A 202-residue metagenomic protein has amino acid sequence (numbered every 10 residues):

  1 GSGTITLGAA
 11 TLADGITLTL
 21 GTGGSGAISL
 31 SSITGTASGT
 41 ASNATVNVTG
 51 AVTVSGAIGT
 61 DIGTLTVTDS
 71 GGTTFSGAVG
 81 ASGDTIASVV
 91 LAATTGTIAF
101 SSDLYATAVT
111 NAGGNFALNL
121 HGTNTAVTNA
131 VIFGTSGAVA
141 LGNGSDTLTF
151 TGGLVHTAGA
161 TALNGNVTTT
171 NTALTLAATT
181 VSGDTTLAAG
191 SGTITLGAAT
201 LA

Functional and structural regions predicted by a protein language model:
G1-A202: Extracellular lectin-like interaction modules
